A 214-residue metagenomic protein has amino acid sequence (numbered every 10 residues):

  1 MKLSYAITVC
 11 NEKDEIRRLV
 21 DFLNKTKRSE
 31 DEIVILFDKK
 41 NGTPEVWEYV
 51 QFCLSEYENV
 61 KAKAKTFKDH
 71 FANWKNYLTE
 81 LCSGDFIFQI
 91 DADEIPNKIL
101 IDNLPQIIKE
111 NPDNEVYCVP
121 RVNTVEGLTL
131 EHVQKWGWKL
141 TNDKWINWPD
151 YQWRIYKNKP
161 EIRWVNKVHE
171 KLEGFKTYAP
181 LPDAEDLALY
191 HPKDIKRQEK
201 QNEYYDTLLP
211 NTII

Functional and structural regions predicted by a protein language model:
M1-K25: N-proximal low-complexity "stem/linker" segments adjacent to membrane-targeting elements
L3, D31, D85, D93 (+1 more regions): Conserved acidic residues
D21-A64: Acidic donor-binding segment of Leloir-type glycosyltransferases
K25, E80-L81: Solvent-exposed polar/charged
A64-F71: Short, acidic/glycine-rich phosphate-metal binding loop used to engage nucleotide
F71-T79, I95-I214: Catalytic-site signature of metal-activated, phosphate-bearing donor transferases, centered on the GT-A/GT-A-like
L78, G84-I95: Short beta-strand-to-loop acidic/aromatic patch adjacent to the donor-nucleotide binding site
